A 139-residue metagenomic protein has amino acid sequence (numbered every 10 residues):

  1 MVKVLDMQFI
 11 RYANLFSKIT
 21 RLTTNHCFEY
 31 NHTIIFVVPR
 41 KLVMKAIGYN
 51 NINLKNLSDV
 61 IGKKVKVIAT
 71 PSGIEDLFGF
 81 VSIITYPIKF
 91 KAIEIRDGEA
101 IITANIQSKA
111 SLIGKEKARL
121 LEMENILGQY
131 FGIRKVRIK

Functional and structural regions predicted by a protein language model:
M1-K139: RNA-contacting regions in translation and RNA-metabolism proteins, encompassing KH/S1 modules where present
